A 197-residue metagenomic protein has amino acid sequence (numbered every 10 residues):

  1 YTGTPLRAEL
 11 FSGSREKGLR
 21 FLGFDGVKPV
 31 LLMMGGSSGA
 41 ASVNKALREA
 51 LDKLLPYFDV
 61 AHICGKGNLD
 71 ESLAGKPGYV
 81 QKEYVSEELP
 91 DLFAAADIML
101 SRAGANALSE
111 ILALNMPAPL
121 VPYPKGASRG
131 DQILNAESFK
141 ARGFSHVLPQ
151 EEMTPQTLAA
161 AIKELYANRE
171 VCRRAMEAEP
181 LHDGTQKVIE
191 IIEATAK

Functional and structural regions predicted by a protein language model:
Y1-S12: Donor nucleotide-sugar binding/catalytic pocket of nucleotide-sugar-dependent glycosyltransferases
R15-M99, I133-N135, L148-Q156: Donor-nucleotide binding loops and adjacent catalytic segments primarily of GT-B fold Leloir glycosyltransferases
K82, A94-S109, M116-P117: Acidic donor-binding loop of glycosyltransferase active sites
D91, E110, S138-F139, A175: Well-formed, non-transmembrane alpha-helical positions, independent of function
S101, P117-R129: Short hydrophobic beta-strand element within catalytic cores of glycosyltransferases and related nucleotide-activated
P124-A161: Change "using UDP/GDP/dTDP sugars" to "using nucleotide sugars
E164, L181-K197: C-terminal alpha-helical cap of glycosyltransferases
E170-H182: A short, well-ordered alpha-helix in the C-terminal region of glycosyltransferases
